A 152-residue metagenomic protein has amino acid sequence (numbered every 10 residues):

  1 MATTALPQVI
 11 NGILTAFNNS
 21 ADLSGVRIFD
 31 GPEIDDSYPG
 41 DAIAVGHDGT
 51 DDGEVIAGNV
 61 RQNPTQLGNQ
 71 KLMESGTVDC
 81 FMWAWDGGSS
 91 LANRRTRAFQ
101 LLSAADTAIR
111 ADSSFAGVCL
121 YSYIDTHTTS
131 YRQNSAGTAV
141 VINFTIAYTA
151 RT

Functional and structural regions predicted by a protein language model:
M1-G40, H47-T152: Charged, amphipathic alpha-helical segments and their flanking helix caps
